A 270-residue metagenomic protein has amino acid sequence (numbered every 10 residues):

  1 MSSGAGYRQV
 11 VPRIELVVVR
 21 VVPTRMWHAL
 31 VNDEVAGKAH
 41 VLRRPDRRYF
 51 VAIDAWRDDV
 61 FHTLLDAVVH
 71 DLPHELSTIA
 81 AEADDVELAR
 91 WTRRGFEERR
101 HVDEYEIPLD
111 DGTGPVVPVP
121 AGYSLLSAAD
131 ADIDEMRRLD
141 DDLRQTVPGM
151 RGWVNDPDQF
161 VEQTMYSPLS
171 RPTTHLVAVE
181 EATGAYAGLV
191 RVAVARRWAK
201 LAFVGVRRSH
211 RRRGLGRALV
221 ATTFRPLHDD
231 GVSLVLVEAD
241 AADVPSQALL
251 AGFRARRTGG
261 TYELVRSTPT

Functional and structural regions predicted by a protein language model:
M1, A5, V10, L16-V21 (+1 more regions): A short beta-loop-alpha structural element at the N-terminal edge of CoA-dependent acyl/N-acetyltransferase catalytic
S2-V17, R144-Q163: Conserved GNAT-fold acetyl-CoA-binding loop/helix
V11-L72, A187-A199, R207: Conserved donor-binding loop and adjoining core beta-sheet/short helix segment in diverse acyl/aminoacyl transferases
A39-D46, G149-V206: A conserved beta-strand-loop-helix scaffold within acyl/acetyltransferase catalytic domains
A55-G122, T261-S267: Acyl-donor-binding surface of acyltransferase catalytic domains
R57-H70, V206, R212-D229, L234 (+1 more regions): Conserved acetyl-CoA-binding loop-helix of GNAT-fold acetyltransferases
L72-A83, L227-A239: Conserved GNAT acetyl-CoA-binding A-motif
V102-M150: Surface-exposed beta-loop interaction hotspot
